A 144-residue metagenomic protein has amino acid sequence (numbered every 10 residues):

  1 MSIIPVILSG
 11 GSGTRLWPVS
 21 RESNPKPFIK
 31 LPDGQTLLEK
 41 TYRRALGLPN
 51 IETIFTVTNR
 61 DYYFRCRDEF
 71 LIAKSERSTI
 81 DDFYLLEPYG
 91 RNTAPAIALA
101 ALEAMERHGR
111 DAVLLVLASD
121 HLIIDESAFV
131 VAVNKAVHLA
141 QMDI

Functional and structural regions predicted by a protein language model:
M1-I7, T14-P18, E22, P27-A118 (+2 more regions): Conserved N-terminal catalytic core of the sugar/cofactor nucleotidyltransferase
Q141-I144: A short, conserved acidic/glycine-rich loop-to-beta-strand motif that forms the donor nucleotide-sugar/metal
